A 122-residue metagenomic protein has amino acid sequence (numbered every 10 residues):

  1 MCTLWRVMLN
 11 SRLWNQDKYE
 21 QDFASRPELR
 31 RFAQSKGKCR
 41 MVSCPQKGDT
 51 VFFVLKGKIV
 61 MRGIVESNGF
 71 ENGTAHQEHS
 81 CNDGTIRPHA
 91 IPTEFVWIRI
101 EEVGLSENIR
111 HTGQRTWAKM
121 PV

Functional and structural regions predicted by a protein language model:
M1-Q16, E28-G37, G73-V122: Contiguous surface segments at macromolecular interaction interfaces
N15-D17, M61-R62: Short acidic/glycine-rich loop or secondary-structure boundary segments that cap or lie
F23-R26: Dinucleotide-binding Rossmann-like beta1-alpha1 core, especially the glycine-rich loop that anchors the ADP
V42-Q46: Short, well-ordered loop/turn sites that connect or cap secondary structure elements
V60-G69: Short beta-strand-centered aromatic/proline hotspots
